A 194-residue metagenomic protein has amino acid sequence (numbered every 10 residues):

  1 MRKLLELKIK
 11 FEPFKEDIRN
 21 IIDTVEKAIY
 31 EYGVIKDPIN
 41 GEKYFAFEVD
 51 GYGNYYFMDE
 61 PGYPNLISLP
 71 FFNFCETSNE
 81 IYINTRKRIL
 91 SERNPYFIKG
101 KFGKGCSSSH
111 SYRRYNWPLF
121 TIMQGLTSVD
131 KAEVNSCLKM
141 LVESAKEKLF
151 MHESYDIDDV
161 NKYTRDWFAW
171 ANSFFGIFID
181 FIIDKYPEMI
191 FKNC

Functional and structural regions predicted by a protein language model:
R2, N20-D23, K27, K87 (+2 more regions): A broad, structural surface signal
R2-I9, I183: Short coil/turn linking the two alpha-helices of tandem helical-hairpin repeats
L7-F120, T127-V129: Extended ligand-binding clefts on enzyme/binding-domain cores
Y56-T77, R113-C194: C-terminal capping/lid segments that line or modulate ligand- or cofactor-binding pockets
